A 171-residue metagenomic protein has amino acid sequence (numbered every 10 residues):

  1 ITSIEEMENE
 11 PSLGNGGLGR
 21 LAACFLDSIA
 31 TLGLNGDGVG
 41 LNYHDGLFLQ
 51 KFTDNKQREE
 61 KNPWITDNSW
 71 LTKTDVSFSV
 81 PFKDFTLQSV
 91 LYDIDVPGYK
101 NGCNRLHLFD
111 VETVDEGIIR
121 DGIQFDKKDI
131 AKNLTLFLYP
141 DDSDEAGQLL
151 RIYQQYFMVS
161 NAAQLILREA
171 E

Functional and structural regions predicted by a protein language model:
I1-E171: A conserved ligand/cofactor-binding region detector
